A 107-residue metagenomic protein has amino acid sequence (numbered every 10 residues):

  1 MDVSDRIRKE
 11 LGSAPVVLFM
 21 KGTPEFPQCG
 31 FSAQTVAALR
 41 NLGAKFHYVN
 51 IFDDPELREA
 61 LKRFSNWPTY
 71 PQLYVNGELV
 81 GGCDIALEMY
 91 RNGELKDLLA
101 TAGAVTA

Functional and structural regions predicted by a protein language model:
M1-R8: Flexible, polar/low-complexity N-terminal or interdomain linker segments that lie immediately upstream of folded
R8-K45: Local sequence-structure signature of Cys/Sec-based thiol-disulfide redox active-site neighborhoods
V17, F64-V75, C83-D84: Structural micro-motif
K21, F52, N76: Structured beta-strand/turn binding interfaces of compact recognition modules in eukaryotic regulators
R40-E59: Thiol-based oxidoreductase modules, predominantly thioredoxin-like and allied folds used for disulfide exchange
V75-T106: Non-catalytic, surface beta->alpha helical segment in thiol-disulfide oxidoreductase systems
